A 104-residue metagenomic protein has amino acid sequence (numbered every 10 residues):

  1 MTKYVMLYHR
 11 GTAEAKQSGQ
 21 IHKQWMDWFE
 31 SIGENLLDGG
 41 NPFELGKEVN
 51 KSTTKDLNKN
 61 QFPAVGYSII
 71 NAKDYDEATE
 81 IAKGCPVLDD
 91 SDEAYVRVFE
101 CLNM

Functional and structural regions predicted by a protein language model:
M1-M104: Conserved, structured core segments of small domains
